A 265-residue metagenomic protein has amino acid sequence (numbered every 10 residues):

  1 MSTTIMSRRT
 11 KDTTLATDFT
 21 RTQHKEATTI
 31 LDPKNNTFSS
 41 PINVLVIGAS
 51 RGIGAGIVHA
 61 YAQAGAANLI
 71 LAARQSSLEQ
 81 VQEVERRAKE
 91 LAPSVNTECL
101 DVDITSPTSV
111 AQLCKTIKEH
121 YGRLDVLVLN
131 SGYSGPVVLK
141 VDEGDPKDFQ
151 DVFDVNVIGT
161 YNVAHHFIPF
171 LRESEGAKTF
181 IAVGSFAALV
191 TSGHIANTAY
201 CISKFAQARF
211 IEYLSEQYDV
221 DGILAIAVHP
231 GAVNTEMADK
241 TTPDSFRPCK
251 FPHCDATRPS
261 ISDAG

Functional and structural regions predicted by a protein language model:
M1-L45: Non-catalytic terminal and boundary segments that flank Rossmann-like NAD(P)-dependent oxidoreductase
T22, A227, P243-G265: C-terminal helical subdomain
S50-R51: Conserved glycine-rich cofactor-binding loop
A62-E83: Conserved glycine-rich Rossmann-like NAD(P)H-binding loop of the short-chain dehydrogenase/reductase
L78, D101-Q112, P146: The beta1-alpha1 cofactor-binding region of Rossmann-like NAD(H)/NADP(H)-dependent oxidoreductases
A111, S134-Q150, A196, D239: Conserved mid-core segment of classical short-chain dehydrogenase/reductases
Y133, P146, R172-V220, A232: Catalytic loop of short-chain dehydrogenase/reductase
